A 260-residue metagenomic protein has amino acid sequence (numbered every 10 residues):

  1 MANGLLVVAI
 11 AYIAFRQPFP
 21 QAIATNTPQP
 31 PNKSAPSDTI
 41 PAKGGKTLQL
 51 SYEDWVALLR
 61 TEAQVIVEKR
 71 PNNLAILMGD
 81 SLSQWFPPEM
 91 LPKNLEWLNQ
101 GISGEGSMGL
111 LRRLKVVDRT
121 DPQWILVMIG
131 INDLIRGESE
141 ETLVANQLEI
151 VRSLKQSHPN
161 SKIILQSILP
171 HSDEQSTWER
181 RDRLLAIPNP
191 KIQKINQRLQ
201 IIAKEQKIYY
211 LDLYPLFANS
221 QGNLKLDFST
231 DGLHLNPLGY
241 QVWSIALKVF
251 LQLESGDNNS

Functional and structural regions predicted by a protein language model:
M1, P88, G137-E138, Q175-W178 (+1 more regions): Short, well-ordered secondary-structure micro-motifs
M1-L74, P88, S260: N-terminal secretory targeting modules
A11, S172-S260: Catalytic His-Asp segment of secreted/periplasmic serine-dependent ester chemistry enzymes
P41-E149: Conserved SGNH/GDSL esterase-like catalytic core that processes O-acyl groups on lipids and polysaccharides
G106, D133-I135, L169-D173, F217-N219: Feature marks short, surface-exposed loop/turn motifs that line or immediately flank catalytic pockets and channel
M128, Q166-S167: Alpha/beta-hydrolase-fold catalytic nucleophile elbow
I150-L154: Hydrophobic positions in alpha-helices of CheY-like receiver
H158-K162: A short helix->loop->beta-strand "cap" motif at the edges of active sites that frequently abuts
